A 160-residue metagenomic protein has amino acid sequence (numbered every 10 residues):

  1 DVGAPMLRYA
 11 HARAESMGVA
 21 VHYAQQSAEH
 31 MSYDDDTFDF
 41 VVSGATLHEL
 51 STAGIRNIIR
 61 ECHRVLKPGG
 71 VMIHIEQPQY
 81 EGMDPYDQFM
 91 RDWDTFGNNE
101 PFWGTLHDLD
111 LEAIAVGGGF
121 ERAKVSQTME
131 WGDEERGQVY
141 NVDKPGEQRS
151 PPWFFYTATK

Functional and structural regions predicted by a protein language model:
D1-H30: Class I SAM-dependent methyltransferase SAM/SAH-binding core
M6, I58, L111: Conserved short alpha-helix immediately C-terminal to the canonical SAM/SAH-binding motif I of Rossmann-like
A24, V42, I73: Conserved Rossmann-like nucleotide-binding pocket used by diverse enzymes that bind dinucleotide cofactors
E29-V41: A short acidic, Gly/Pro-enriched loop at the edge of an enzyme's catalytic core that lines a small-molecule cofactor
D39-A53: A short SAM/SAH-binding and catalytic strip from SAM-dependent methyltransferases
R56-P68: A short glycine-rich, Lys/Arg-flanked "PGG" loop and its adjoining helix->strand segment in the class I
I73-R136: C-terminal alpha-helical "lid/dimerization" subdomain adjacent to the S-adenosyl-L-methionine
G118-K160: Core SAM-dependent methyltransferase catalytic element
